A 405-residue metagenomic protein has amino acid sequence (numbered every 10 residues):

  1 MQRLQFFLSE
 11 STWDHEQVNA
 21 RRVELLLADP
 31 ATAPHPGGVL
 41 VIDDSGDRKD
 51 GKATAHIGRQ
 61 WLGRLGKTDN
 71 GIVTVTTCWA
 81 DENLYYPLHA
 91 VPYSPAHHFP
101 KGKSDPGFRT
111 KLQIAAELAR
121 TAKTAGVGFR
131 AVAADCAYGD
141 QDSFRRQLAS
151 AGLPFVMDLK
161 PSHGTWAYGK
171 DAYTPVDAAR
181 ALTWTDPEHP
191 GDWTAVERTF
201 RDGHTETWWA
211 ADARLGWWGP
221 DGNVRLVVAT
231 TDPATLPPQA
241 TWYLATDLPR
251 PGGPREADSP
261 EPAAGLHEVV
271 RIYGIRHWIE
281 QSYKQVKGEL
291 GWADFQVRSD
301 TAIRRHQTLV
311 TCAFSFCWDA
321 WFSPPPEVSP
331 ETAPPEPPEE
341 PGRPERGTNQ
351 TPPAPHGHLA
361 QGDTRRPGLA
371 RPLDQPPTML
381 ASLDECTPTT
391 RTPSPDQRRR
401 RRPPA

Functional and structural regions predicted by a protein language model:
M1-A133, A137-G164, K170-A172, R180-W184 (+3 more regions): Conserved, well-structured functional cores that handle cations and Mg-NTP chemistry
H15, G152-F155, L159, H163 (+5 more regions): A generic secondary-structure signal for well-formed alpha-helical elements
G46, Y138, W184-E188, A263-V297: Short amphipathic alpha-helical "interface-anchor" segments enriched in bulky aromatics
V73, W278, T308-T311: Catalytic-loop motifs flanking and including active-site residues across diverse enzymes
T77, L244, C312: A residue-level signal for conserved active-site and pocket-lining positions in enzyme catalytic cores
P92-S94, S104-K111, A116-R120, W166-Y168 (+4 more regions): A short, flexible helix-boundary coil/loop motif
P237-H277: Extended, non-catalytic structural segments that build the interaction scaffolds of large macromolecular assemblies
